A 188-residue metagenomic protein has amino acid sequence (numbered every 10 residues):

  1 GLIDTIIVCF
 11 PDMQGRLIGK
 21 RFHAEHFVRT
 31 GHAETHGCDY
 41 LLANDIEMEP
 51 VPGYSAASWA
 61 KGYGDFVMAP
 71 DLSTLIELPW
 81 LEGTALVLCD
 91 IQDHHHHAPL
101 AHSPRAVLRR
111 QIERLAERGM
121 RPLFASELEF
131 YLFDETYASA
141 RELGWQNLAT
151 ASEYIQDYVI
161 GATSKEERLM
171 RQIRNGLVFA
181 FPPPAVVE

Functional and structural regions predicted by a protein language model:
G1-A185: ATP/Mg2+-dependent ligation/transfer catalytic cores
